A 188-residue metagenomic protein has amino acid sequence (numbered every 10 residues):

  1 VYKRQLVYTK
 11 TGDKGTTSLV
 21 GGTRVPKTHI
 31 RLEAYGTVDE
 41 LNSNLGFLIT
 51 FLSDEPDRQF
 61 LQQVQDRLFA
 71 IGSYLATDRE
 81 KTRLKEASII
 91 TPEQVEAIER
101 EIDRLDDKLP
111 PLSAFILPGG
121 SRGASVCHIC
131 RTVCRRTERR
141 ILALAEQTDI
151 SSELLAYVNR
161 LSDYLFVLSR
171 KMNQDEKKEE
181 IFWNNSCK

Functional and structural regions predicted by a protein language model:
K3-K188: Phosphate/pyrophosphate-binding loop motifs in nucleotide- or prenyl diphosphate-using proteins
